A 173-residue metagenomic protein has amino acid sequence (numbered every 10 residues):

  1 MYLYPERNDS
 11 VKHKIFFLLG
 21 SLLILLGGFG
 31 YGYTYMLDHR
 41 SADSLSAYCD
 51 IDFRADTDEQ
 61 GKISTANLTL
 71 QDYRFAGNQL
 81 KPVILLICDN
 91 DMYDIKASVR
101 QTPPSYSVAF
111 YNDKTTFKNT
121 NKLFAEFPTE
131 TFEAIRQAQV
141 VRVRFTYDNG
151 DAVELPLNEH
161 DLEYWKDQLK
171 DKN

Functional and structural regions predicted by a protein language model:
M1, V11, L25-L26: Generic low-polarity alpha-helical segments
Y2-Y4, G28-N173: A generic "folded-domain core" signal
N8-G20: N-terminal Sec-pathway targeting helices
G20-G28: Hydrophobic membrane-insertion alpha-helices, especially the h-region of bacterial N-terminal signal peptides
